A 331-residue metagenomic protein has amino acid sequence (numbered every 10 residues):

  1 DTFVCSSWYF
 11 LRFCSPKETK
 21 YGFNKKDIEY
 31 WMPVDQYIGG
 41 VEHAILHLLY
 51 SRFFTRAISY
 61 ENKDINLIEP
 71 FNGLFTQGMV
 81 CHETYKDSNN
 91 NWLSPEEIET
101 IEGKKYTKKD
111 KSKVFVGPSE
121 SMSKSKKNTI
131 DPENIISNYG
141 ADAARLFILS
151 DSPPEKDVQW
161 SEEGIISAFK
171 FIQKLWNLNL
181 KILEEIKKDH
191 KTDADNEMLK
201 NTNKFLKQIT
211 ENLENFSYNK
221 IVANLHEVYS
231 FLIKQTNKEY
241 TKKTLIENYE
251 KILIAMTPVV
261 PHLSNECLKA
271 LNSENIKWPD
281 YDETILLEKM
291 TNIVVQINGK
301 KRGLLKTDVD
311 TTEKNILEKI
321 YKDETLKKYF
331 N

Functional and structural regions predicted by a protein language model:
D1-L183, N201-I233, E247-I254: Structured secondary-structure scaffolds
N62-K63, Y139, V260, L271 (+2 more regions): A broad structural signal for alpha-helix termini and local helix breaks/kinks
N72, N128, L286-E288, F330: Short solvent-exposed loop/turn micro-motifs enriched in small/polar/acidic residues
L74, V80-E99, K187-T210, A223-T311: Acidic, turn-prone loop/beta-hairpin segments
L178, V228-F231, A270, K319 (+1 more regions): Conserved, well-folded catalytic cores of nucleic-acid-processing and energy-transducing macromolecular machines
N275, V309-F330: A short, contiguous, amphipathic alpha-helix enriched in charged residues
